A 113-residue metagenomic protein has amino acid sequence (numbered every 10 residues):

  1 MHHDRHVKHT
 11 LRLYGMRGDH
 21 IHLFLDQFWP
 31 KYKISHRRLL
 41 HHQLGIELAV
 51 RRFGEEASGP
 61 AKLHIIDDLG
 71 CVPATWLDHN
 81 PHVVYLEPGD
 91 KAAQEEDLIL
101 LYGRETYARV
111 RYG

Functional and structural regions predicted by a protein language model:
M1-G113: N-terminal membrane-targeting hydrophobic helices
